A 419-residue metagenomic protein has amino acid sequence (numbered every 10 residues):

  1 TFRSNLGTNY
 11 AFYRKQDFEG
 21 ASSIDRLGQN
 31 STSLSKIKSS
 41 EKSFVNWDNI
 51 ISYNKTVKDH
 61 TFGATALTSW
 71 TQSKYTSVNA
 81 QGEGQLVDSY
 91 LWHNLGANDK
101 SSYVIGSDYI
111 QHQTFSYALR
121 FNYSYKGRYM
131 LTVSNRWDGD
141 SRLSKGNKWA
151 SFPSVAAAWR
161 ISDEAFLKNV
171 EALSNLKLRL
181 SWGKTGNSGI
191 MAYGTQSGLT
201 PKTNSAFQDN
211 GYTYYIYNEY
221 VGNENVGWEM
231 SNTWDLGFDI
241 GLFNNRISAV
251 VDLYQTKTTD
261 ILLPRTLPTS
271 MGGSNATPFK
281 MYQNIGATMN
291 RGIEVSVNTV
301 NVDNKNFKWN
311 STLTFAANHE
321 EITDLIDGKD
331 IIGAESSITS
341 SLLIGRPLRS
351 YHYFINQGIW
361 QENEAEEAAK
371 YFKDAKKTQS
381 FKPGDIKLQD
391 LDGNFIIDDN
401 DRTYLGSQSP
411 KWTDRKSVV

Functional and structural regions predicted by a protein language model:
T1-E19, Q29-R346: Extracellular/periplasmic, surface-exposed regions of secreted and cell-surface proteins
N79, Q283, V300-D414: Conserved small-residue
V418: Conserved small/polar residues in nucleotide/adenosyl-binding loops
